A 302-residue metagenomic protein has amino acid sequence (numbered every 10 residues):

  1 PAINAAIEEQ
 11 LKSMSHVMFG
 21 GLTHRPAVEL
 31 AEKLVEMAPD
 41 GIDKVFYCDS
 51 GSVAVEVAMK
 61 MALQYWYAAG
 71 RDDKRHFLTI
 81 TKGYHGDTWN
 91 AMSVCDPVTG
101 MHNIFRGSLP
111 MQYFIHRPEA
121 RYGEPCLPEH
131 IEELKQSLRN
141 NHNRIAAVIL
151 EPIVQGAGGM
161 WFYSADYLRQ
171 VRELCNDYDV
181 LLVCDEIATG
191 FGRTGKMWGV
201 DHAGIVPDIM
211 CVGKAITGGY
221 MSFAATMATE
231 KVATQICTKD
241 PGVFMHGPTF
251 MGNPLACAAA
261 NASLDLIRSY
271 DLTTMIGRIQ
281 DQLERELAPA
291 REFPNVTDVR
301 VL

Functional and structural regions predicted by a protein language model:
P1-L302: Conserved N-terminal phosphate-binding loop of PLP-dependent enzymes in the Aspartate aminotransferase
